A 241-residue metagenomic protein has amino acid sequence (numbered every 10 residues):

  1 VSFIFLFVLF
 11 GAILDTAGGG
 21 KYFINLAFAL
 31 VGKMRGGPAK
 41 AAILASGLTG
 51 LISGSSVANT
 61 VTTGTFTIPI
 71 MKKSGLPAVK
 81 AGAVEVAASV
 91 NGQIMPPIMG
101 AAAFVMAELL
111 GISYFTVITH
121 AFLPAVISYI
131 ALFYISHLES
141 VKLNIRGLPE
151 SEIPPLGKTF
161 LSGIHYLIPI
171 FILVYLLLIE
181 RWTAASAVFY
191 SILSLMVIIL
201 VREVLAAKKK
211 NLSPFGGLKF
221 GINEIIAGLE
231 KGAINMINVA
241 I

Functional and structural regions predicted by a protein language model:
V1-K21, L212, G216-I241: Core transmembrane alpha-helical segments of multi-pass membrane transporters/permeases
F3-F7, G37-P38, A42, S46 (+5 more regions): Hydrophobic alpha-helical transmembrane segments in multi-pass membrane proteins
G20-V31, F66-I70, G111, K142-I153: Flexible loop linkers connecting adjacent transmembrane helices in multi-pass alpha-helical membrane transporters
L26-G92, I98, A102: Hydrophobic transmembrane alpha-helices that form the pore/transport pathway of multi-pass ion and small-solute
G47-L48, V90, V105-L109, F171-Y175 (+2 more regions): Alpha-helical transmembrane segments of multipass membrane proteins
A107-L123: Helix-coil boundary and interhelical linker segments in multi-pass alpha-helical membrane proteins
T119-N235: Long, contiguous bundles of hydrophobic transmembrane helices that form the permeation core of multi-pass
